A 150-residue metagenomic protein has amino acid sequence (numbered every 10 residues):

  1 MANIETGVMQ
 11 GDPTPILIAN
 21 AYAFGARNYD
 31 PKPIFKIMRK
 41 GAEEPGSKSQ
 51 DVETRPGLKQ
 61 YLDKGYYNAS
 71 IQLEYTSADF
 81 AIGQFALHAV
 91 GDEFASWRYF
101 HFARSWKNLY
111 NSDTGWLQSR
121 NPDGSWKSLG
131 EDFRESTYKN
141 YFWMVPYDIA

Functional and structural regions predicted by a protein language model:
M1-A86, F100, Y141-I149: Aromatic-rich carbohydrate-recognition surfaces in CAZymes
H88-A150: Catalytic cores of carbohydrate-active enzymes
